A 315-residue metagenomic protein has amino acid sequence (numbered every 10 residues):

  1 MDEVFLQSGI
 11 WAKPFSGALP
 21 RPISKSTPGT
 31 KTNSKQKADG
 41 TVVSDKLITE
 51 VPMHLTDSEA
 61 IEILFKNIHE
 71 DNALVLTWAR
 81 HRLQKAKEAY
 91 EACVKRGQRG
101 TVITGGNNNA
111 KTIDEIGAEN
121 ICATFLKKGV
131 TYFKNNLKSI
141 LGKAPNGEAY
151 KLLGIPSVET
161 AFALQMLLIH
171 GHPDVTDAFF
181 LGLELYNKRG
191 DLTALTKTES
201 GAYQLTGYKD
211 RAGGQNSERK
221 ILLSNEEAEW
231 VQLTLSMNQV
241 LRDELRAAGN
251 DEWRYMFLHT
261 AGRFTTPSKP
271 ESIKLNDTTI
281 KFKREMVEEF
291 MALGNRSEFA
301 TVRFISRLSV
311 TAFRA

Functional and structural regions predicted by a protein language model:
M1-P28: Noncatalytic N-terminal accessory/assembly modules of large enzymes
I23-K31, G190-L195: Eukaryote-specific, cytoplasm-facing alpha-helical/coiled-coil scaffolding segments in long proteins
Q36: Nuclear nucleic-acid-binding regulatory modules
E50-E88, A92, R96-A315: Extended accessory and catalytic-adjacent subdomains in large enzymes
